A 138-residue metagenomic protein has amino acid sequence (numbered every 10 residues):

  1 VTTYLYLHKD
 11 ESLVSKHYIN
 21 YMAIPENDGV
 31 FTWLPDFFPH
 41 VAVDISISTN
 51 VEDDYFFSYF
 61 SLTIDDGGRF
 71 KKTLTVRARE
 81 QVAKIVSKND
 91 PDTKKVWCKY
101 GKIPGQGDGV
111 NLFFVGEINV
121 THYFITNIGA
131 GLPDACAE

Functional and structural regions predicted by a protein language model:
T2-D65: N-terminal export/targeting and maturation segments
K9, A23-E26, V43, T75 (+3 more regions): Short linear sequence elements within intrinsically disordered, low-complexity coil regions
T49, L74-R77: Alpha-helix boundary/capping residues
D66-T75: Short, conserved charged micro-motifs
R77-V115: Short Gly/Thr-rich strand-loop-strand
K99-E138: A short, solvent-exposed beta-edge/loop patch
